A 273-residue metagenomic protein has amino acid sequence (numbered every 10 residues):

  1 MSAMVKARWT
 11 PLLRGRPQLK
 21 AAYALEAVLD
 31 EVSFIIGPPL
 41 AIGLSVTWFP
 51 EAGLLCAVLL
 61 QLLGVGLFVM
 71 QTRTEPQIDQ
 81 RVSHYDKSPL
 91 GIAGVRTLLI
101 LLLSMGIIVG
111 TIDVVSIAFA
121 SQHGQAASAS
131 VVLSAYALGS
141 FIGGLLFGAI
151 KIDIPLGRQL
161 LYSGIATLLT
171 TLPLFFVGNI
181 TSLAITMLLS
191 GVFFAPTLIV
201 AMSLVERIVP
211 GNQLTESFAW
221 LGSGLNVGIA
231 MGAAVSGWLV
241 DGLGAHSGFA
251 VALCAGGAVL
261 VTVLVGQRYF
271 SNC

Functional and structural regions predicted by a protein language model:
M1-D30: Cytoplasmic helix-loop-helix junction between adjacent transmembrane helices in 12-TM secondary transporters
M4-L13, A118, L198-I208: Intracellular helix-loop hinge segments at the cytoplasmic ends of transmembrane helices in 12-TM rocker-switch-type
R16-A27, A126-A127, G211-L221: Loop-to-transmembrane helix entry/capping segments in MFS-fold secondary transporters and related SLC/MFSD carriers
S45, G143-L156, V240: Helix-to-loop junctions at the C-terminal end of transmembrane segments in multipass secondary transporters
V46-L59, W238-G256: A membrane-interface helix-boundary motif in multi-pass transporters
L55-V58, R158-P173, L253: Structural signature of the two symmetry-related core transmembrane helices
P89-V132: Helix-loop boundary and gating motifs at the non-cytosolic
N212-L243: A late C-terminal transmembrane helix in Major Facilitator Superfamily
